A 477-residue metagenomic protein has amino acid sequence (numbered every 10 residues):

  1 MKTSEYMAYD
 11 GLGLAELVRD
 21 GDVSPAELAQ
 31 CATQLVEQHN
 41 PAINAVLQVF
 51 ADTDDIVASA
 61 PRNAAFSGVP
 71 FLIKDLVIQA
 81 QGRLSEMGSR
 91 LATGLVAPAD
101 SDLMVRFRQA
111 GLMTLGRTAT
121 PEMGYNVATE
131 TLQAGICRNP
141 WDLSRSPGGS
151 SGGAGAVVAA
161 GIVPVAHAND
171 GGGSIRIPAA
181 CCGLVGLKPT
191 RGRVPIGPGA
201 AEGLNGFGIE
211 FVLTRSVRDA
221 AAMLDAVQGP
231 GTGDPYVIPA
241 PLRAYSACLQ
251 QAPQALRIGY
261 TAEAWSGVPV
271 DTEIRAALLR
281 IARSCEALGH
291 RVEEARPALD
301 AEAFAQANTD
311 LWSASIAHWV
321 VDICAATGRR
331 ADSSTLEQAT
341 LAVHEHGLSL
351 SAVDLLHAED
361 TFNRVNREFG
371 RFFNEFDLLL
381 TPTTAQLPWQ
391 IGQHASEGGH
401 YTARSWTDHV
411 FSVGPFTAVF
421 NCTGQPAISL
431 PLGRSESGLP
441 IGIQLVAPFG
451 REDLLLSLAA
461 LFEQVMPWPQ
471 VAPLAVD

Functional and structural regions predicted by a protein language model:
K2, F66-M87, A247-T261, L311-G370 (+3 more regions): Short helix-loop capping/hinge segments that flank enzyme active sites or metal/cofactor-binding pockets
K2-G171, R283, L288, R371-F372: Gly/Ser-rich catalytic/binding loops embedded in alpha/beta enzyme cores
G13-D20, L72, L91-L95, G208-R215 (+2 more regions): Short, well-ordered beta-strand elements within core beta-sheets of diverse protein domains
A15-R19, C31-L35, S266, V321-C422 (+1 more regions): Serine-dependent amide/ester hydrolase catalytic core
D22-Q30, S101, A244-A247, V270-P297 (+2 more regions): Acyltransferase
E86-T93, P269-T272, W389-E397: Glycine/threonine-rich flexible loop motifs
A99-G231, N421-G433, L439-G442: Short glycine/serine-rich loop segments
K188-I281, L299, V465-D477: A short helix-breaking turn/cap at a secondary-structure junction
